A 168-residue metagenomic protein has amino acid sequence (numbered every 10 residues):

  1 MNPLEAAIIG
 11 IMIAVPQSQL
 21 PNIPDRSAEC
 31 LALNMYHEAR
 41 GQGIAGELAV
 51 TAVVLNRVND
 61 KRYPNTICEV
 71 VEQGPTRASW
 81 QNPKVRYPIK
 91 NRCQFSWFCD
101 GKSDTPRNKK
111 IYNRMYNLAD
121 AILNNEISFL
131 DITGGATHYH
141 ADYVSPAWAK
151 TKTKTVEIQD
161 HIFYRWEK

Functional and structural regions predicted by a protein language model:
M1-N22: Cell-wall glycan-active module
V15-K168: Bacterial extracytoplasmic/cell-wall-associated proteins, especially those involved in peptidoglycan
